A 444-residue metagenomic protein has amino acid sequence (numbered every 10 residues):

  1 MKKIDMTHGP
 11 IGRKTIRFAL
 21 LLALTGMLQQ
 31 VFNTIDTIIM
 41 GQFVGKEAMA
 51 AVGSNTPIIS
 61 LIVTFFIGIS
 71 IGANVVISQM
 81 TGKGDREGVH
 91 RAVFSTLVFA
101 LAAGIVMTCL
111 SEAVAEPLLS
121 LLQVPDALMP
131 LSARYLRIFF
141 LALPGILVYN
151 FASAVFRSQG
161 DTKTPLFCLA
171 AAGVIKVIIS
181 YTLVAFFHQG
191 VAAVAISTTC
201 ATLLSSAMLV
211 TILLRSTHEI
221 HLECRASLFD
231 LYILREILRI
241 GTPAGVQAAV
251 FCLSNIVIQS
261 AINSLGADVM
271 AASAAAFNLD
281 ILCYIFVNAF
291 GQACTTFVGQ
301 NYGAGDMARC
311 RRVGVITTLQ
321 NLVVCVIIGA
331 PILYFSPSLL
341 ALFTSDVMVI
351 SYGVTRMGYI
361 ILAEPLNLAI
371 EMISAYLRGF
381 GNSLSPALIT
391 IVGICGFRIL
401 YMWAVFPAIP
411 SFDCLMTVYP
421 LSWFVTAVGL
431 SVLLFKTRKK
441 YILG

Functional and structural regions predicted by a protein language model:
M1-A19, I77-A142, I175-I178, V184-T242 (+2 more regions): Short alpha-helical transmembrane segments in multi-pass integral membrane proteins
M6-F43, P57-G72, V76, L101-T108 (+5 more regions): N-terminal transmembrane alpha-helices
R17-D36, I138, Y149, A172 (+5 more regions): Transmembrane helical elements of multi-pass membrane transporters/channels
V31-A50, L119-D126, T182-Q189, A249-A276 (+4 more regions): Helix-terminus/linker motif at the lipid-water interface of multi-pass membrane proteins
T34-T37, C109, F151-V155, V177-T182 (+7 more regions): Alpha-helical transmembrane segments of multipass membrane proteins
V44-P57, S132, L136, A195 (+3 more regions): Small-residue hotspots at the loop-to-helix junctions and early N-terminal turns of transmembrane alpha-helices
M49-C109, I146-P165, Q259, A272-S336 (+1 more regions): Small-residue-rich hydrophobic transmembrane alpha-helices
S70, I138-R157, P165-G173, V194-L209 (+4 more regions): Short runs within selected transmembrane alpha-helices of multi-pass transporters and secretion channels
